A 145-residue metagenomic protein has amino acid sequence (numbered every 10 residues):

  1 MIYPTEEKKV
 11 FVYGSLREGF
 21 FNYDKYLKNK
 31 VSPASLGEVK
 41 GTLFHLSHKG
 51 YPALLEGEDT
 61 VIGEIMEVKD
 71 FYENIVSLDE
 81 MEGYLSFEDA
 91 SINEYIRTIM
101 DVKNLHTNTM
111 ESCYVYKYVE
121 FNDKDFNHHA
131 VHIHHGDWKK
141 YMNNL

Functional and structural regions predicted by a protein language model:
I2-L145: Glycine-aromatic micro-motifs
